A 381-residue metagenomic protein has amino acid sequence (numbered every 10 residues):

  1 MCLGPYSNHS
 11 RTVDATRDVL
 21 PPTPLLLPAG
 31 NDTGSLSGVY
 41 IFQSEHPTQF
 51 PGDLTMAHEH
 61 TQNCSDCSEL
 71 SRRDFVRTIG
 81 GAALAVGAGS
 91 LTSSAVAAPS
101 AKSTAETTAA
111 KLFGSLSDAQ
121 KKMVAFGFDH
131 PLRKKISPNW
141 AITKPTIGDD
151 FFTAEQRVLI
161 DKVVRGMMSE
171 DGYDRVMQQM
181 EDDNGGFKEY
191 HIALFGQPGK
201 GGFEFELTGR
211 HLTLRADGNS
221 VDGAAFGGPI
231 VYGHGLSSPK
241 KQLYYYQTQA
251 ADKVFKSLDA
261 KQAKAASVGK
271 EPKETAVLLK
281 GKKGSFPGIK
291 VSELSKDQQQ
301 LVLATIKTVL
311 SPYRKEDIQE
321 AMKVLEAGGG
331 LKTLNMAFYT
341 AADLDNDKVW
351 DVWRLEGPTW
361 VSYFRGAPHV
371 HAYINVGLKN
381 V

Functional and structural regions predicted by a protein language model:
M1-S10, D14, D18-V19, T23-D74: N-terminal secretory signal peptides
L3, V13, R17, P28-A29 (+10 more regions): Feature targets compositionally biased, intrinsically disordered low-complexity regions with long contiguous runs
G4, S71, L84, S169-E170: General structural signal for secondary-structure boundaries
S7, T33, S37, I41 (+7 more regions): Polar low-complexity intrinsically disordered regions enriched in Ser/Thr and small residues
A57, D74-A97: N-terminal export signals
A98-D118, K122-V381: A cross-kingdom marker for long, charged
